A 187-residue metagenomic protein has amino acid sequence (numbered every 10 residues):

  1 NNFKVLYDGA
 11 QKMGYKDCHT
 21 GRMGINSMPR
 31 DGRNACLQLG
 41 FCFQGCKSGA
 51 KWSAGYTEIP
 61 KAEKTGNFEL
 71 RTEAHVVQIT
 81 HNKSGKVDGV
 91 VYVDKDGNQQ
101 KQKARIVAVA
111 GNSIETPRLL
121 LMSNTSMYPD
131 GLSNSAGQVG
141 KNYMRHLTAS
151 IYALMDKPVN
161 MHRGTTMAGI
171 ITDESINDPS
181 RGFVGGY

Functional and structural regions predicted by a protein language model:
N1-V76: Conserved redox-cofactor binding core of oxidoreductases
H19, K47, V77, V91 (+2 more regions): Residues in well-ordered beta-strands of folded domains
M23, I79-T80, D130, G182-Y187: Broad, structure-driven detector of short, well-ordered beta-strand segments within folded domains
L39, Q44, D88, V139 (+2 more regions): Short glycine-rich loop/turn motifs that provide flexible caps or phosphate-binding loops at active sites
G49-A50, L121-S123, Q138-N142, S150 (+2 more regions): Short C-terminal domain-edge/linker segments immediately following a structured domain
T65, A74, Q78-S84, V90-R163: Glycine-rich loop(s) and the adjacent beta-strand/alpha-helix scaffold that form part
A149-G185: Rossmann-like dinucleotide-binding core of oxidoreductases
